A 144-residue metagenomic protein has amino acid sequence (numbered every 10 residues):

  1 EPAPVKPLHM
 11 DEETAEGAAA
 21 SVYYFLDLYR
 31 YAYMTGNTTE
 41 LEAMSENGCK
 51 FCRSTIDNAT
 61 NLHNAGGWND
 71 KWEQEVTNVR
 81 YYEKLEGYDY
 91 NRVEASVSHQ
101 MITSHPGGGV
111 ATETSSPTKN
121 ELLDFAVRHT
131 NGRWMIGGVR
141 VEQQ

Functional and structural regions predicted by a protein language model:
E1-D70: Core segments of small alpha/beta cavity-forming domains
T14, T35-T39, T55, T60 (+5 more regions): Residue-identity detector for threonine
L28-T38, V76-V93: N-terminal short leaders/motifs
N64-Y82: A short, amphipathic edge element
E83-Q144: Exposed beta-sheet edge and beta->alpha loop/turn motif
